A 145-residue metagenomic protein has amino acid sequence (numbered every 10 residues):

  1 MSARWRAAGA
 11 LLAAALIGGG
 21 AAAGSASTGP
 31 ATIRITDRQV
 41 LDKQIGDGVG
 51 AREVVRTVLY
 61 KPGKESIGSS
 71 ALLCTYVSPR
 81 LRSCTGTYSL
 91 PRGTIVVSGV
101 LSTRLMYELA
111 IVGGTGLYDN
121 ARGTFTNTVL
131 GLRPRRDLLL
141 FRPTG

Functional and structural regions predicted by a protein language model:
M1-G9: Bacterial N-terminal signal peptides that target proteins for export
G9-G19: Bacterial N-terminal signal peptides
A21-A23: Compositionally biased, low-complexity segments
S25-G145: Beta-strand-enriched cores of mature, soluble protein domains
